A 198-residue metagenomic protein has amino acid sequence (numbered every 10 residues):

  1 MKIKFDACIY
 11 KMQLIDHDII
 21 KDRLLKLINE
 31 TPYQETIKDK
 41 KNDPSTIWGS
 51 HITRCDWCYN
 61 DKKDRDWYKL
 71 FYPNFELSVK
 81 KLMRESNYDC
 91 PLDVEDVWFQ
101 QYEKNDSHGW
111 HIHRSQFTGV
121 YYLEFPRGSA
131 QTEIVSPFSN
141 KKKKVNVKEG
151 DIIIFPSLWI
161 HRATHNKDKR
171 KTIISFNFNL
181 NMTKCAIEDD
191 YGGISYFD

Functional and structural regions predicted by a protein language model:
M1-D89, S107: Non-heme Fe(II)/2-oxoglutarate
T36-K40, K148, I174: Intrinsic disorder/low-complexity signature
I37, I194-D198: Short, cationic low-complexity segments
Y88-H165, R170-I173, N179-I194: Catalytic core of non-heme Fe(II) oxygenases with the double-stranded beta-helix
